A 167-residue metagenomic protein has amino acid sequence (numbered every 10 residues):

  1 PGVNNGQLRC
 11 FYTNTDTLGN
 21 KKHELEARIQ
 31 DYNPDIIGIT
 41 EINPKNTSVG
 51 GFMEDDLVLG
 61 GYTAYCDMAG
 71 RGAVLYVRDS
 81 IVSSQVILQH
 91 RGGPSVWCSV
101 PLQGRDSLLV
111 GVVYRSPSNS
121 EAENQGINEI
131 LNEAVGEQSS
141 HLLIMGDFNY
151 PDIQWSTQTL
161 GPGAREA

Functional and structural regions predicted by a protein language model:
P1-A167: A shared catalytic/ligand-binding motif for oxyanion handling
